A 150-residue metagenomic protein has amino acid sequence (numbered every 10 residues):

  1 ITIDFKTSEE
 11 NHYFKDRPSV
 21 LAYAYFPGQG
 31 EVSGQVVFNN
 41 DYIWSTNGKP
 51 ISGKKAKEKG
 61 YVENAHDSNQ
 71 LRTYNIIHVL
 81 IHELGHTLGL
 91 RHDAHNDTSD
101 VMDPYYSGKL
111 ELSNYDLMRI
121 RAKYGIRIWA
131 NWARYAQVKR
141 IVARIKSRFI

Functional and structural regions predicted by a protein language model:
I1-T87, R91: Metzincin-family zinc-dependent endopeptidase catalytic domain
G28, Q35-Y42, I51-K55, K59-V62 (+2 more regions): Extracellular (secreted or membrane-anchored) zinc-dependent metallopeptidases, primarily metzincins but also closely
